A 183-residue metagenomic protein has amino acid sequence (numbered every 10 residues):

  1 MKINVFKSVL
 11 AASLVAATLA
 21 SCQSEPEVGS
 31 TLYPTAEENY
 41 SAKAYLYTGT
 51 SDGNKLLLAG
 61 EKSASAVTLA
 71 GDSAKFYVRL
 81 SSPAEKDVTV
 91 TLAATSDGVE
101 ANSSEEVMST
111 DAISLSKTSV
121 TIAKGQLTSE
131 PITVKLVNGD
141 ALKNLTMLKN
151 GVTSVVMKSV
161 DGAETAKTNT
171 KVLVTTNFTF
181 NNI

Functional and structural regions predicted by a protein language model:
M1-V9: Bacterial N-terminal signal peptides that target proteins for export
A17-S21: C-terminal motif of bacterial Sec signal peptides marking the signal peptidase cleavage site
Q23-A112, S129, A141, L145-V152 (+2 more regions): Acidic/polar, low-complexity intrinsically disordered N-terminal segments immediately downstream of a Sec signal
V120-T128: Short proline/glycine- and polar residue-rich coil/turn motifs
S129-K135: Exposed aromatic-hydrophobic patches
V155-A166: Enriched for extracellular/lumenal, surface-exposed ectodomains of secreted and cell-surface proteins
